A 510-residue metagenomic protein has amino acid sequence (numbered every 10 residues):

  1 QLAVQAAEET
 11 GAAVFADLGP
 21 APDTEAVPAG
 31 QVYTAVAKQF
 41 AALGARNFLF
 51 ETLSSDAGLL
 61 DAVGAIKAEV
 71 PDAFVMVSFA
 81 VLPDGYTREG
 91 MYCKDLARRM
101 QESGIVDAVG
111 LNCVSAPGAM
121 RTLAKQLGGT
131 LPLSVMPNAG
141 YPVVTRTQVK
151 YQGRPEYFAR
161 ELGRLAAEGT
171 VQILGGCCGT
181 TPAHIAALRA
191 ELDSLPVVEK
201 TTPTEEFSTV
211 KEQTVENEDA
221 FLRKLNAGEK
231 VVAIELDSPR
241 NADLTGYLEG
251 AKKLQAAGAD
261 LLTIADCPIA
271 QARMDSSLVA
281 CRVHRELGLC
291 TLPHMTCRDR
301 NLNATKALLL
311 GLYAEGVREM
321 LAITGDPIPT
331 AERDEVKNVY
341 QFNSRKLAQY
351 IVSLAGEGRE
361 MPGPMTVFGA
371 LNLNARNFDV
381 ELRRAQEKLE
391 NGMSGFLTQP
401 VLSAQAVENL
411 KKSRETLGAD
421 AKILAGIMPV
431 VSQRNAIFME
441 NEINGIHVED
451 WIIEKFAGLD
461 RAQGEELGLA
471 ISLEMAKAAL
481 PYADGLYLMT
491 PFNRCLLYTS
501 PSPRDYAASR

Functional and structural regions predicted by a protein language model:
Q1-S500: Domain-level signal for soluble alpha/beta catalytic cores
Y498-S509: Single conserved hydrophobic/aromatic residue that forms the stacking wall/gate of nucleotide- or nucleobase-binding
